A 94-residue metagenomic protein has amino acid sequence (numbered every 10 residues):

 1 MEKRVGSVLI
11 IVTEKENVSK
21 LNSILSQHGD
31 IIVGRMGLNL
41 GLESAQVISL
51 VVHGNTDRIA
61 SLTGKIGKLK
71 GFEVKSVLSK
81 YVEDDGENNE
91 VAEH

Functional and structural regions predicted by a protein language model:
M1-H94: Long, contiguous binding/interaction regions
